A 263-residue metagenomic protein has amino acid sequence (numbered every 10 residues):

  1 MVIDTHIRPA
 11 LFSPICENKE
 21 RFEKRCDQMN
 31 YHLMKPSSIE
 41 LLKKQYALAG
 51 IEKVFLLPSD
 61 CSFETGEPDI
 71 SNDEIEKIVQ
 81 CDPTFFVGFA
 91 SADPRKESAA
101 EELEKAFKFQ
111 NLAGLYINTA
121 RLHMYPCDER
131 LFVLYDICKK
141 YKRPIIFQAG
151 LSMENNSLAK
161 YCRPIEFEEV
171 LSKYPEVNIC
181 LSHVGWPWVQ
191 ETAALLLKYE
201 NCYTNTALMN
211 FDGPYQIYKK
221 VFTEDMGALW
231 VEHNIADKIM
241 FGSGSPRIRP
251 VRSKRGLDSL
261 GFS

Functional and structural regions predicted by a protein language model:
M1-S59, E64-G66: An N-terminally biased module of ancient metal coordination in phosphate/nucleic-acid-related enzymes
I3-I7, V54-L56, F86-A90, A113-I117 (+4 more regions): Hydrophobic faces of well-ordered beta-strands that scaffold small-molecule active sites in alpha/beta enzyme cores
H6, Y46, I75, A106 (+6 more regions): Conserved, mostly hydrophobic/aromatic
A10-S13, C61-E64, P94-S98, L122 (+4 more regions): Active-site environment of divalent metal-dependent phosphoester hydrolases
E52-K53, C61-Y161: Active-site gating/metal-coordination segments in enzymes
G66-D69, D73, S98-F107, C127-L131 (+4 more regions): Distinct, well-ordered alpha-helical segments
K108-G114, V133, I137-P144, K173-V177 (+3 more regions): Glycine-enriched alpha-helix->loop->beta-strand junction motifs that scaffold or abut catalytic
N178, W186-S263: H/E-rich (His + Asp/Glu) clusters that bind or coordinate divalent metals
